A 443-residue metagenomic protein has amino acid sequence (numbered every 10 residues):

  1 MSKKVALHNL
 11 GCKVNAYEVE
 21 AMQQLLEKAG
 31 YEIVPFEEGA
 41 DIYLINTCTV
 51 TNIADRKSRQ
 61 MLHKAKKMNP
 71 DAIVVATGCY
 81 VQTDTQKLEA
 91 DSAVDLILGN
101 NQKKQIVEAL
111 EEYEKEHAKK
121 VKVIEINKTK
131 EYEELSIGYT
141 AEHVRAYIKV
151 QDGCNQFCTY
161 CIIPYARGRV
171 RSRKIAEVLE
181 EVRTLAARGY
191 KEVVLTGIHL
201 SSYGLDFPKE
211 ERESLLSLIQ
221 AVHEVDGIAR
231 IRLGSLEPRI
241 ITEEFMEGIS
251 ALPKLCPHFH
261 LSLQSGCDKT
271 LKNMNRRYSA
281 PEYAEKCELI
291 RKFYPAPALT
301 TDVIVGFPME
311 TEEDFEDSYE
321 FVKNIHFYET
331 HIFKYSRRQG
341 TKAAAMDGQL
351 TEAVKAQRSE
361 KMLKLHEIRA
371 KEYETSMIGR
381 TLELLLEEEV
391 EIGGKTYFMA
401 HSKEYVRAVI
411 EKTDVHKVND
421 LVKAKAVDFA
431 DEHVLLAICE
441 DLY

Functional and structural regions predicted by a protein language model:
M1-G204, E244, I249, F259 (+7 more regions): Proteins enriched for Cys/Gly/acidic motifs involved in redox and nucleic-acid/cofactor modification
C12, G204-H223, G227, M274 (+1 more regions): Radical SAM enzyme [4Fe-4S]-AdoMet core and its adjacent flexible, acidic and glycine-rich loops/tails across
V74-V75, T83, L88, A187-E312: Conserved SAM/AdoMet-binding glycine-rich loop
A141-V144, C154-Q156, L255, S265 (+5 more regions): Short flexible coil/turn linkers enriched for glycine and charged/polar residues that connect secondary-structure
C158, V178, L195, L233 (+6 more regions): Conserved, mostly hydrophobic/aromatic
G197, S235, L263-S265, T301-V305 (+5 more regions): Active-site proximal loops enriched in glycine and acidic residues that flank catalytic Cys/His/Asp and coordinate
E310, D317, I325-F327: Contiguous mid-protein beta-loop-alpha structural module that forms a pocket-lining wall or clamp of enzyme active
A345-Y443: Terminal RNA-binding accessory module
